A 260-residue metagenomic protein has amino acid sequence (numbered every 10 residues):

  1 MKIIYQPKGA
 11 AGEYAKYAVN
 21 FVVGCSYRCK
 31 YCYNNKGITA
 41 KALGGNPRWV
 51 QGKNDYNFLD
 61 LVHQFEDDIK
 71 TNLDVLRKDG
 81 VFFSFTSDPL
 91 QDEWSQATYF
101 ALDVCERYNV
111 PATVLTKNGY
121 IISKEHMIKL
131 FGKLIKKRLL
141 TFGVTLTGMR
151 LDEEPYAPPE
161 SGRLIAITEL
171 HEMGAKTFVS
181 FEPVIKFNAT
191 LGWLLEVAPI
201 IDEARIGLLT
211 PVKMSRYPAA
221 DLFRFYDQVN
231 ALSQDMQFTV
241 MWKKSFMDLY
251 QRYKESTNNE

Functional and structural regions predicted by a protein language model:
M1-G80: N-terminal [4Fe-4S]-dependent radical SAM core
Y5, Y14-Y17, Y27, Y31-Y33 (+9 more regions): Sequence-level detector for tyrosine residue identity
V23, Y33, S84-F85, V144 (+2 more regions): Pocket-edge structural micro-motifs
H63-S233: Conserved AdoMet/S-adenosylmethionine-binding subsite of the radical SAM
R216-E260: C-terminal accessory extensions appended to soluble enzyme cores
